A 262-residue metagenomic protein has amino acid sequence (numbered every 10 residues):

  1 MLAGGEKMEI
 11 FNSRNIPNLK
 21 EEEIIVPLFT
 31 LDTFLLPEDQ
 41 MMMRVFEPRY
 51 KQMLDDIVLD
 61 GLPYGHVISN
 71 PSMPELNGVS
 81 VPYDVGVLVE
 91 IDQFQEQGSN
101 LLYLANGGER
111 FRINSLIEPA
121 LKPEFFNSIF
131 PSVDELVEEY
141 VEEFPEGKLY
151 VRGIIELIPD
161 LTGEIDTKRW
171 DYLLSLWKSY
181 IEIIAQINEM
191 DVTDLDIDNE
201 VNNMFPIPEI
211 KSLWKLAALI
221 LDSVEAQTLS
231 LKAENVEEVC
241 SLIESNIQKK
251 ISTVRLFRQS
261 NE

Functional and structural regions predicted by a protein language model:
L2-E262: N-terminal low-complexity, acidic/polar interaction/targeting segments
